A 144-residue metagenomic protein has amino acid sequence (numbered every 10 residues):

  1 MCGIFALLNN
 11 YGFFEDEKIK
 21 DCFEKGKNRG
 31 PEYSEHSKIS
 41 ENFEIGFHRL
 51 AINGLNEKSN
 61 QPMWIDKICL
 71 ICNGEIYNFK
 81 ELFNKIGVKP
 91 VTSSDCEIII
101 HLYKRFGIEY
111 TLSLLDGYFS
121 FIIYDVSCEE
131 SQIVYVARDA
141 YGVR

Functional and structural regions predicted by a protein language model:
M1-R144: N-terminus-centric sequence/structural signature that marks the extreme N-terminus and adjacent "lid/interface" module
